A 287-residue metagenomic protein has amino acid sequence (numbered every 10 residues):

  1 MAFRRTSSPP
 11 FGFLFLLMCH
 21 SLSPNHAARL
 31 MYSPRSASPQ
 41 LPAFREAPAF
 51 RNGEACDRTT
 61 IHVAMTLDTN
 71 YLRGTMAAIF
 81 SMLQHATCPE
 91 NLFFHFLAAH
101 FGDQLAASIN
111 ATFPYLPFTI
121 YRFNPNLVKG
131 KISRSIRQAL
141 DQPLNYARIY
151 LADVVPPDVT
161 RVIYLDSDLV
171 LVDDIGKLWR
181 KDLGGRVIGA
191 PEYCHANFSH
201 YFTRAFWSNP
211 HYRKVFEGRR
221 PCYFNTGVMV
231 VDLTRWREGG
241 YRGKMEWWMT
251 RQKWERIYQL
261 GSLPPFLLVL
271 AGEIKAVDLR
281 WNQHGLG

Functional and structural regions predicted by a protein language model:
A2-G287: Glycosyltransferase catalytic domains, chiefly GT-A lineage
